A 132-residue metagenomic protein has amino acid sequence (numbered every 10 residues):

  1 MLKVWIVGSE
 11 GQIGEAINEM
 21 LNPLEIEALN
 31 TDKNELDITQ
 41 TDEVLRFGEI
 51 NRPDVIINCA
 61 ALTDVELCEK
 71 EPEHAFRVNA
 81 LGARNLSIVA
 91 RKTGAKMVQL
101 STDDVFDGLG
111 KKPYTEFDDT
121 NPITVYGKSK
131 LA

Functional and structural regions predicted by a protein language model:
K3-P23: N-terminal Rossmann NAD(P)H-binding glycine-rich loop of SDR-like oxidoreductase domains
V7, T31, I56-A60, M97-D103: SDR active-site strand-loop-helix element
N22-R46: Adenosine-cofactor binding site in Rossmann-like domains, unifying the SAM/SAH pocket of S-adenosylmethionine-dependent
L24, N51, K92-T93: Helix C-cap/helix->beta junction micro-motif
T41-V78: NAD(P)H-binding glycine-rich loop region in Rossmannoid oxidoreductase-like domains and their noncatalytic homologs
L62-V65, K70, D103-I123: Active-site "gating" loop of Rossmann-like NAD(P)-dependent oxidoreductase/epimerase domains
K70-V98: NAD(P)-cofactor binding segment of oxidoreductase domains
N121-A132: Active-site Tyr-X1-5-Lys
